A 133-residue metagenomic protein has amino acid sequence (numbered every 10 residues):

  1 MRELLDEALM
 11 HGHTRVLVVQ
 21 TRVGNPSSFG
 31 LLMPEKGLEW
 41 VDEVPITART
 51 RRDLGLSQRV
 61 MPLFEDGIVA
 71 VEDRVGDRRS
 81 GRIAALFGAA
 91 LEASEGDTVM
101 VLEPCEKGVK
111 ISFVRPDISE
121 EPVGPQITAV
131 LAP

Functional and structural regions predicted by a protein language model:
M1-P133: Phospho-regulatory, Ser/Thr- and acidic-rich intrinsically disordered linkers and terminal tails that flank modular
